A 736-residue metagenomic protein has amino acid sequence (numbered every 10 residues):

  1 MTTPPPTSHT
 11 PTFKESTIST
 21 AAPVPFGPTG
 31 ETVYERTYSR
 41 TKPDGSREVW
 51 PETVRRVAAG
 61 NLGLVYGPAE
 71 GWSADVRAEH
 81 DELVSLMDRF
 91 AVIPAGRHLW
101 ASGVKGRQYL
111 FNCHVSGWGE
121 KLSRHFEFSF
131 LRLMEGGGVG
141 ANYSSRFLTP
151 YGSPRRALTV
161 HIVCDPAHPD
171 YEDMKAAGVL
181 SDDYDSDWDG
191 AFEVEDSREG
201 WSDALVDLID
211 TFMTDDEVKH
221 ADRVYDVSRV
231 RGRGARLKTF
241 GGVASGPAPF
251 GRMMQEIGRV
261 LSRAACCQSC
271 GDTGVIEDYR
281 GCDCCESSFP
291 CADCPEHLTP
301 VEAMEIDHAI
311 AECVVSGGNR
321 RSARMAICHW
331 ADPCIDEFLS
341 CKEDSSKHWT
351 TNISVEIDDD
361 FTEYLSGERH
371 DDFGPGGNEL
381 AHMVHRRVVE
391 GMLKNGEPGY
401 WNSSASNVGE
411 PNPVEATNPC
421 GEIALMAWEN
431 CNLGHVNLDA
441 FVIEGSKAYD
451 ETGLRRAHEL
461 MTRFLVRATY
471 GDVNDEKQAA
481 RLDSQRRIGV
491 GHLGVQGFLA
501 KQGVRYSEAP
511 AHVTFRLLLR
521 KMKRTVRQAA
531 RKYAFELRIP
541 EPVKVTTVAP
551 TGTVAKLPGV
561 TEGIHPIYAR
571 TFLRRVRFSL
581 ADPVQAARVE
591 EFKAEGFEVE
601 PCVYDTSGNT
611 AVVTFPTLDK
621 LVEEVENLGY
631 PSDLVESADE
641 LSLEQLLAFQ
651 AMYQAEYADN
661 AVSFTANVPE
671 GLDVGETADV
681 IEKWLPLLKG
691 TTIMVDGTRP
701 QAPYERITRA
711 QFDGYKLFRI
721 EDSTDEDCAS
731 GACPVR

Functional and structural regions predicted by a protein language model:
M1-C270, A292-R736: Extended catalytic cores of very large enzyme megasubunits
C266, D278-R280, S287, A729: Short metal-coordination and nucleic-acid-contact micro-motifs, chiefly zinc-binding Cys/His arrays
G271-E277, E286-C291: Cys/His-rich microdomains that often coordinate metals
